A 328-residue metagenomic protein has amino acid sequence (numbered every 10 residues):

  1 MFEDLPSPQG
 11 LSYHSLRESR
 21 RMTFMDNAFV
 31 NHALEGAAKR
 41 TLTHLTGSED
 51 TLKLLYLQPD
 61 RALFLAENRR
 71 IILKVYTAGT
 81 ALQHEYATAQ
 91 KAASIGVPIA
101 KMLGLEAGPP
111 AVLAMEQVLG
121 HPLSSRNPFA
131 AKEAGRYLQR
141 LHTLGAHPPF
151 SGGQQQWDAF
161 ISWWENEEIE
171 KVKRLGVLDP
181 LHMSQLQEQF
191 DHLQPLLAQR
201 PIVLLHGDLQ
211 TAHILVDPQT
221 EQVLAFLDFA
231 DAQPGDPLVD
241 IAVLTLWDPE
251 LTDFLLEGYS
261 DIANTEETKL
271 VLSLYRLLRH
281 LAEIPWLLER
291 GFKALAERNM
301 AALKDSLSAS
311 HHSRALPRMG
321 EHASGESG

Functional and structural regions predicted by a protein language model:
L5-S7, L11: Short, low-complexity intrinsically disordered segments enriched in A/P/G/S/L with frequent Arg, especially at protein
Y13-F24: Short, Lys/Arg-enriched N-terminal segments with co-localized hydrophobic residues within the first ~10-30 amino acids
V30-T46, T143-G207, P218-Q219, S260 (+4 more regions): An alpha-helical support segment within catalytic cores of ATP-dependent transferases
T46-K53: Conserved N-terminal boundary motif of the eukaryotic protein kinase catalytic domain
K53-Q155: ATP-binding pocket architecture of kinase catalytic cores
G108, V112-S125, T143, N166-R174 (+1 more regions): A glycine-centered beta->alpha junction motif in the catalytic cores of kinase/phosphotransferase enzymes
I202-L204, Q210-T211, V216-K269: Active-site Asp-x-Gly
Q233-P234, T245-M319: A conserved long alpha-helix in the C-terminal portion of kinase-like catalytic domains
